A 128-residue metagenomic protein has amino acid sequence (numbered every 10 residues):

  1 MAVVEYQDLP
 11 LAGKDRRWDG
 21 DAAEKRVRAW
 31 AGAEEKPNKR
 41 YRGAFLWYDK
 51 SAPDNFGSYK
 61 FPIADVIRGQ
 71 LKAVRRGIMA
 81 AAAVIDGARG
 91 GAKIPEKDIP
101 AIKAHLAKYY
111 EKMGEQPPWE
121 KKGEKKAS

Functional and structural regions predicted by a protein language model:
M1-S128: Extended terminal accessory/targeting regions
